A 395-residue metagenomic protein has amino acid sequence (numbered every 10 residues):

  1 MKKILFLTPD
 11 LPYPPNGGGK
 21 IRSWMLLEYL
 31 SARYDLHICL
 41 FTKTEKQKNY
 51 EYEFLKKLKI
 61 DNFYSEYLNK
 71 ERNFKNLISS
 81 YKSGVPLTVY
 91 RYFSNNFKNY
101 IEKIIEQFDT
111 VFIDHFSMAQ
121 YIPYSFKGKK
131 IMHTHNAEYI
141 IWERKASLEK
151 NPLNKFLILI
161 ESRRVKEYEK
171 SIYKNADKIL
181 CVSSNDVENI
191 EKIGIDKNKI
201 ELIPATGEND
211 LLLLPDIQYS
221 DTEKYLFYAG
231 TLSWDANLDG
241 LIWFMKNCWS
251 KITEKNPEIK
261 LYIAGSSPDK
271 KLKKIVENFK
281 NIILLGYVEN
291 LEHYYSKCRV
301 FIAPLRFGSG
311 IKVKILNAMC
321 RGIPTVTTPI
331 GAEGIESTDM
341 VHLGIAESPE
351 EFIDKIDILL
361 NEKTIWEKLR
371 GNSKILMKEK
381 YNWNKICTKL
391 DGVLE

Functional and structural regions predicted by a protein language model:
M1-Y64, E106, K251-E254: N-terminal subdomain of nucleotide-sugar transferases
P9, K70-R91, I131-E167: Acceptor-binding helix/loop patch of EC 2.4 sugar-transfer enzymes, predominantly nucleotide-sugar-dependent
I131-M132, Y139, I158-L213: Donor nucleotide-sugar binding/catalytic pocket of nucleotide-sugar-dependent glycosyltransferases
D177, N281, H293-G310, R321-P324: Acidic donor-binding loop of glycosyltransferase active sites
L202-K297: Conserved catalytic-core segment of nucleotide-activated headgroup transferases in glycan assembly
K314-N317, P324-T328: Short hydrophobic beta-strand element within catalytic cores of glycosyltransferases and related nucleotide-activated
L343-E350, I358-T364: Conserved acidic donor-binding segment of nucleotide-sugar-dependent glycosyltransferases
I358, I365-K380, K389-D391: A short, well-ordered alpha-helix in the C-terminal region of glycosyltransferases
